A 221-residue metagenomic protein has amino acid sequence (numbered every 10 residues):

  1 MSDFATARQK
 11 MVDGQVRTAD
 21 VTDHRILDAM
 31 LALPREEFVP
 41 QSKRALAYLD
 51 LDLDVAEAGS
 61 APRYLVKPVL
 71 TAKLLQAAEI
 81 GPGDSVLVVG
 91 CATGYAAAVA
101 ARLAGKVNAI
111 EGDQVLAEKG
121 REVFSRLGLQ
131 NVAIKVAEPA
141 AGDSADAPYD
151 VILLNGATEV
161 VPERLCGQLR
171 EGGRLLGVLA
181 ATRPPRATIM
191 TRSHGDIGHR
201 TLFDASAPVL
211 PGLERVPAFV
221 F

Functional and structural regions predicted by a protein language model:
M1-L87, Y95-A98, L103, L116-Q130 (+1 more regions): Class I SAM-dependent transferase core
L75, E79-G198: Conserved nucleotide-cofactor-binding alpha/beta core module
